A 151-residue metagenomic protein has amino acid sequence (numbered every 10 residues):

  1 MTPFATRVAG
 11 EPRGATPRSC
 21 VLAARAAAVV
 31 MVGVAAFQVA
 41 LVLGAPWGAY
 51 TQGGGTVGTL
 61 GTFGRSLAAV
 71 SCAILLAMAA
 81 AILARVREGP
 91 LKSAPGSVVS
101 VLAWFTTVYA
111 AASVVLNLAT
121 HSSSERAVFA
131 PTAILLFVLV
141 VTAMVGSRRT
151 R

Functional and structural regions predicted by a protein language model:
F4-A24, A40-L67, E88-K92: Interfacial loop at the N-terminal end of multi-pass membrane proteins
L22-A26, A81-P95, R126-I134, L139: Alpha-helical membrane-embedding segments and immediately adjacent membrane-interface amphipathic helices
A23, A27-V34, G64-I74, L102-Y109 (+2 more regions): Hydrophobic alpha-helical transmembrane segments of polytopic
M31-L41, L75-I82, A110-N117, A133-A143: Helical transmembrane-bundle signal
G54-G61, P95-G96, H121-A133: Non-cytosolic membrane-interface motifs at loop->transmembrane helix junctions
A81-L116: Mid-chain, well-packed structural core segment of small domains
A84-E88, M144-R151: Membrane-interface capping segments at transmembrane-helix boundaries
A112-F129, R148: Membrane-helix boundary connector in multi-pass membrane proteins
